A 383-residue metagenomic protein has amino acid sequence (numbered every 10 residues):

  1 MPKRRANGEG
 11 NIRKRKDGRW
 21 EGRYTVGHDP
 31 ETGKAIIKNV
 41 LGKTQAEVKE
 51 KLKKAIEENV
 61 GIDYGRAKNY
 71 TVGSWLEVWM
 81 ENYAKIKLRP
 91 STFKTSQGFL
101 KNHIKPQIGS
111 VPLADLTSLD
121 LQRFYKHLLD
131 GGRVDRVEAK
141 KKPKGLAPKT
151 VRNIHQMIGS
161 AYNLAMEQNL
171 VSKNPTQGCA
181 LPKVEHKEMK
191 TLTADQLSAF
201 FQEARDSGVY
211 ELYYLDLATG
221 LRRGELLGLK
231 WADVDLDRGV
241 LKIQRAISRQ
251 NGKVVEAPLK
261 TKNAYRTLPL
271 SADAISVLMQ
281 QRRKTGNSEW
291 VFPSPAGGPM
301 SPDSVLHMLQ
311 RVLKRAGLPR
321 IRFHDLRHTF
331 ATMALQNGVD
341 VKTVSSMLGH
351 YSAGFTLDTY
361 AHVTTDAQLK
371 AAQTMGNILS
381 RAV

Functional and structural regions predicted by a protein language model:
M1-P2, Q202, R238, N251-S276 (+5 more regions): C-terminal secondary-structure termini that scaffold catalytic or DNA-interacting sites
R4-R5, R133-E138, K144, S198-Y210 (+5 more regions): Short, basic (Lys/Arg/His-rich) helix/loop patches that form interaction surfaces in the mid-to-C-terminal regions
R15-E21, T25-Q122, Q280-E289, G297 (+1 more regions): N-terminal DNA-binding module of tyrosine recombinases/phage integrases
G22, L121, I158, Y162 (+6 more regions): Short, basic/aromatic-rich helical patch in the C-terminal catalytic core of site-specific tyrosine
A114-L129, Q177-P182: Short, conserved phosphate-binding/catalytic loop or strand-edge motifs used in phosphoryl-/nucleotidyl-transfer
V134-E138, K142-M157, A165-E167, V171-W231 (+8 more regions): Basic, Lys/Arg- and aromatic-enriched nucleic-acid-binding interface segment
K183, T191, I247, L348-T374: Catalytic-site neighborhood detector that most strongly recognizes the C-terminal catalytic loop/helix of tyrosine
G228-V234, S345-Y351, A361: A short, basic/aromatic helix-end/turn motif that makes direct DNA contacts
